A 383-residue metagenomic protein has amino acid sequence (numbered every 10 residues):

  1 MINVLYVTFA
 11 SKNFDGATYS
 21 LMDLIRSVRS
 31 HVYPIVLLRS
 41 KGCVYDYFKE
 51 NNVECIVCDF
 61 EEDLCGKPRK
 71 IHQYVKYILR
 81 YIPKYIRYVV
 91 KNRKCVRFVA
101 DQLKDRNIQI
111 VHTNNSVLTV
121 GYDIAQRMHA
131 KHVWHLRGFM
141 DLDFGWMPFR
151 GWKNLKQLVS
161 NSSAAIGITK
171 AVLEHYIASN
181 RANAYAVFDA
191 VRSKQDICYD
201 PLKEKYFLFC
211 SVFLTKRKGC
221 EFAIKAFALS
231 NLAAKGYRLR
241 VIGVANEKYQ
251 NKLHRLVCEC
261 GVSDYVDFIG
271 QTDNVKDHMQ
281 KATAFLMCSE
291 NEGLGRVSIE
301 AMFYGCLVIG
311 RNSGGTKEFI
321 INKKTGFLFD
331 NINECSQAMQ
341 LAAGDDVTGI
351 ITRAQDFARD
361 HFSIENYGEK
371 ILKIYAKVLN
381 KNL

Functional and structural regions predicted by a protein language model:
D15-D23, L214-L229, L239, N251 (+1 more regions): A conserved mid-protein helix/loop that constitutes part of the nucleotide-sugar donor-binding site
L37-C43, C210-S211, R238-K252: Glycosyltransferase donor-sugar binding loop
I56-D59, R137, K156-D196: Donor nucleotide-sugar binding/catalytic pocket of nucleotide-sugar-dependent glycosyltransferases
T113-T119, L136: Short His-centered aromatic/hydrophobic patch
N251-G270: Nucleotide-activated donor-binding/catalytic signature segment of Leloir-type glycosyltransferases, i.e., the conserved
Q271, E290: Aromatic "clamp/platform" in nucleotide-sugar-dependent glycosyltransferases that forms part of the donor/acceptor
L307-G310: Short hydrophobic beta-strand element within catalytic cores of glycosyltransferases and related nucleotide-activated
N322-K323, F327-N333, L341-D346: Conserved acidic donor-binding segment of nucleotide-sugar-dependent glycosyltransferases
